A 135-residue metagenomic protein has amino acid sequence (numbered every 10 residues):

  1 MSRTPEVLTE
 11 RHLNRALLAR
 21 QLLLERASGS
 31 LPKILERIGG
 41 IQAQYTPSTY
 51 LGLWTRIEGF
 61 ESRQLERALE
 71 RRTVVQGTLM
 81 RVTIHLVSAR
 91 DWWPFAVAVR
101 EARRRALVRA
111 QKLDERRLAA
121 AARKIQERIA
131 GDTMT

Functional and structural regions predicted by a protein language model:
M1-M134: Phosphate-backbone binding and catalysis cores of DNA-processing enzymes
